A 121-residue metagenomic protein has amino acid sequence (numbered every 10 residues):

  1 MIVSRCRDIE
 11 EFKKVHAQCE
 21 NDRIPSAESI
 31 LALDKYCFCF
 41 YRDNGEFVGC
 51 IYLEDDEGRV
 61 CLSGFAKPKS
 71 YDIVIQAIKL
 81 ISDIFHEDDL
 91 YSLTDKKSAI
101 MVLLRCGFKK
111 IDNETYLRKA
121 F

Functional and structural regions predicted by a protein language model:
M1-P25: Short amphipathic alpha-helix that is part of the acyltransferase structural core
C19-C39, D43: Active-site rim helix/loop that mediates acceptor-substrate recognition in acyltransferases
F40-E54, R59-S63: Conserved beta-strand in the GNAT
V60-V74: A short, internal acetyl-CoA/4′-phosphopantetheine-binding micro-motif in the GNAT/acyltransferase core
I75-H86, L104: A conserved short alpha-helix in the GNAT/GCN5 acetyltransferase fold that borders and helps form the acetyl-CoA
D83-D95: Conserved GNAT acetyl-CoA-binding A-motif
D95-N113: Conserved active-site alpha-helix within GNAT-family acetyltransferase domains
T115-K119: Minor-groove-contacting beta-hairpin "wing" of winged helix-turn-helix DNA-binding domains
